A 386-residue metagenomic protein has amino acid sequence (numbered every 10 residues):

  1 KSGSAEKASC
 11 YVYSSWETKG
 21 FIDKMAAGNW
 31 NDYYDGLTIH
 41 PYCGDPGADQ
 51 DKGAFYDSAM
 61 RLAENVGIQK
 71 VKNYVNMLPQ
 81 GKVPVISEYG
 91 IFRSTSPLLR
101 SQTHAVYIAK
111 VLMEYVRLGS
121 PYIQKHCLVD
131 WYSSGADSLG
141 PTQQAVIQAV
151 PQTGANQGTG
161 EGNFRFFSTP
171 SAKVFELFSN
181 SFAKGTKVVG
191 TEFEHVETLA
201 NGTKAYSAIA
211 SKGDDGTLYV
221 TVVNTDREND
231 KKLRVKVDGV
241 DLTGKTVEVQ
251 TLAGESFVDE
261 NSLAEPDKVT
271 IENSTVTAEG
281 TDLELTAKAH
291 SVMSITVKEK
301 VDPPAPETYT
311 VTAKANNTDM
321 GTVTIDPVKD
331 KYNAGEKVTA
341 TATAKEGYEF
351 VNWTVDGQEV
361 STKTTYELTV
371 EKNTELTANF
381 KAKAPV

Functional and structural regions predicted by a protein language model:
K1-E114, L118: Noncatalytic carbohydrate-binding groove/subsite architecture in carbohydrate-active enzymes
I86, G90-S207, D214: Aromatic/acidic polysaccharide-binding cleft in carbohydrate-active enzymes
A200-T243, V249-G254, H290-T296: Carbohydrate-binding surface patches
D241-A287: Acidic, Ser/Thr/Pro-rich beta/coil linker or hinge segments at domain junctions
K268-P303, V370-K383: C-terminal beta-strand-rich structural cap/linker in extracellular carbohydrate-active enzymes
P306-A315, K363-P385: Conserved "repeat-terminator" motif of extracellular CCP/Sushi domains
Y309-D330, E359: Short, solvent-exposed loop/edge segments of extracellular or virion-exposed proteins
E336-T364: Surface-exposed interfaces of beta-sheet-rich extracellular modules
